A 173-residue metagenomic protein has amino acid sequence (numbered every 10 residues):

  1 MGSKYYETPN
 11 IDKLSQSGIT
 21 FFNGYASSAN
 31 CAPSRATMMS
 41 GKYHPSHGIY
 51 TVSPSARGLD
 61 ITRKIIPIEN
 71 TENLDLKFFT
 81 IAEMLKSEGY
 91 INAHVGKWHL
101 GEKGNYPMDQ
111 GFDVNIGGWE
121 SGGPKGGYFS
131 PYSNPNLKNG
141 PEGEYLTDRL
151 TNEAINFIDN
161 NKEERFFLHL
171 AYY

Functional and structural regions predicted by a protein language model:
M1-Y173: Formylglycine-dependent sulfatase
